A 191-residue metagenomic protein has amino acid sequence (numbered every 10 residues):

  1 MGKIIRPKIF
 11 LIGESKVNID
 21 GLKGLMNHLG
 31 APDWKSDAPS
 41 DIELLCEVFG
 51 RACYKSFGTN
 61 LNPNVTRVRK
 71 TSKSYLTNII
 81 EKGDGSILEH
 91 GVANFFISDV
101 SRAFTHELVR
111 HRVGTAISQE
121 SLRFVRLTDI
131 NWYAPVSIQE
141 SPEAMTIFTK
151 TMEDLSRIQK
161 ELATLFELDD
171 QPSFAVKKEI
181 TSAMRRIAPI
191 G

Functional and structural regions predicted by a protein language model:
M1-G191: Family-specific signature for flavin-dependent thymidylate synthase
